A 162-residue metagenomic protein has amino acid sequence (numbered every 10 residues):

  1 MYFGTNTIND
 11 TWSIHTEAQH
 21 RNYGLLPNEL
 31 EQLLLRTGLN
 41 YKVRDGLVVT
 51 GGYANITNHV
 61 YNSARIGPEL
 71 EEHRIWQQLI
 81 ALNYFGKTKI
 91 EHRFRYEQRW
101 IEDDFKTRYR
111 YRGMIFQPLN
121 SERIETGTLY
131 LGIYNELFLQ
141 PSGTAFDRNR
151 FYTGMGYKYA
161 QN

Functional and structural regions predicted by a protein language model:
M1-V43, V48-T50: Start-of-domain marker
Y2-N6, T37-Y41, Q77-N83, Y96 (+2 more regions): Residues on the lipid-exposed face of transmembrane beta-strands in outer-membrane beta-barrel proteins
I8-T11, G46, Y84-K89, L119-L129 (+1 more regions): Short loop/turn motifs that connect adjacent beta-strands in outer-membrane beta-barrel proteins
I14-T16, V49-G51, I90-F94, L129-I133 (+1 more regions): Transmembrane beta-strands of outer-membrane beta-barrel proteins
A18-G24, Y53-H59, N83-F85, Y96-W100 (+1 more regions): Transmembrane beta-strands of outer-membrane beta-barrel pores
G24-N28, A64-P68, W100-D104, Q140-T144: Outer-membrane beta-barrel domain signature
E31-L33, E71-I75, F105-Y109, A145-N149: Residues that define the transmembrane beta-barrel architecture of outer-membrane proteins
I133, F146-N162: Predominantly the C-terminal beta-signal and adjacent terminal strand-loop region of outer-membrane beta-barrel
